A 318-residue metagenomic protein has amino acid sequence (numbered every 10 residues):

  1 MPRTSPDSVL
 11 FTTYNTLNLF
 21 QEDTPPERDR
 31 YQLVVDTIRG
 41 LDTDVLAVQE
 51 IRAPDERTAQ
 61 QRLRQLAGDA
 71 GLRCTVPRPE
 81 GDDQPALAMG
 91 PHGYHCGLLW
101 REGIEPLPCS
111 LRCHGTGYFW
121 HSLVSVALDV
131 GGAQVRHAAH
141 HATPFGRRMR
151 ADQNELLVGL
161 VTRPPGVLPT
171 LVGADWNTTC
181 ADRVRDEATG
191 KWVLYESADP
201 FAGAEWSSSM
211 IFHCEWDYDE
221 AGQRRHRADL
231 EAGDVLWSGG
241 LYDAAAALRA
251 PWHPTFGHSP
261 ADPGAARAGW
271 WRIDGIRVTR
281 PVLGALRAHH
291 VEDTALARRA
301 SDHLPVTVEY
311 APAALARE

Functional and structural regions predicted by a protein language model:
M1-T13, L17, L315-E318: Membrane-interface helix-coil boundary segments and nearby low-complexity, Ser/Pro-rich regulatory regions
L10-T16, V34-A59, V126, H137-A138 (+4 more regions): Active-site beta-strand/loop signature of hydrolases that rely on acidic residues for catalysis
T13-R30, F145-G146: Acidic/histidine-rich helix-loop elements that form or flank divalent-metal/phosphate-binding sites at the catalytic
L19, A53-T58, D82-P85, H92-G93 (+2 more regions): Active-site environment of divalent metal-dependent phosphoester hydrolases
E27, I51-A138: Structured beta-strand-rich core segments of catalytic domains in phosphoester-bond hydrolases
A88-L107, V235-G240, P263-G284, Y310-A311: Conserved beta strand-loop-helix elements of the APE1-like EEP
G131-V135, H140-R150, D182: Metal-dependent phosphoester/phosphodiester hydrolase catalytic core
E155-G269, I273, R280: Metal-dependent phosphoesterases centered on the DNase I-like endonuclease/exonuclease/phosphatase
